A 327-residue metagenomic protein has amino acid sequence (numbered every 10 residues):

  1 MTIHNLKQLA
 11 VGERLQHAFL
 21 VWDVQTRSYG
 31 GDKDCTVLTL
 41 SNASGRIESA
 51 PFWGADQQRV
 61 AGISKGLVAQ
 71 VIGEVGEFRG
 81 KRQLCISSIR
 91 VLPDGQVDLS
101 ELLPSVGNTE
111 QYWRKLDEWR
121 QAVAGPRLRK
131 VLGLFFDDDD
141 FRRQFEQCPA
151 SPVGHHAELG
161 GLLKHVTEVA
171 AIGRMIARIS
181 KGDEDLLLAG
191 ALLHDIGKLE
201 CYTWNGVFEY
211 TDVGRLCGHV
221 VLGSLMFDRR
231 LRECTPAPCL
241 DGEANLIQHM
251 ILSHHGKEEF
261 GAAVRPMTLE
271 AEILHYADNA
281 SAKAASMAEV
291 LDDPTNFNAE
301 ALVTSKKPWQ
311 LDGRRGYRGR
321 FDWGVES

Functional and structural regions predicted by a protein language model:
M1-L15: OB-fold nucleic-acid-binding modules
F19, G66, V169, D278: Divalent metal-coordination and catalytic microenvironments
V24-D34, R46-A50, G54-L102: OB-fold single-stranded nucleic acid-binding module
V37-N42, W204: Short, acidic/hydrophobic/Gly-rich beta-strand patch recurrent on exposed beta strands that often constitutes part
V97-L216, K257: Acidic/His-rich, divalent-metal-binding segments that scaffold phosphate/diphosphate chemistry
V153-H155, K164, R174-P294: Divalent metal-dependent catalytic cores for phosphoryl transfer on phosphate-bearing substrates
M267-S327: Acidic, carboxylate-rich catalytic segments that either coordinate divalent cations
